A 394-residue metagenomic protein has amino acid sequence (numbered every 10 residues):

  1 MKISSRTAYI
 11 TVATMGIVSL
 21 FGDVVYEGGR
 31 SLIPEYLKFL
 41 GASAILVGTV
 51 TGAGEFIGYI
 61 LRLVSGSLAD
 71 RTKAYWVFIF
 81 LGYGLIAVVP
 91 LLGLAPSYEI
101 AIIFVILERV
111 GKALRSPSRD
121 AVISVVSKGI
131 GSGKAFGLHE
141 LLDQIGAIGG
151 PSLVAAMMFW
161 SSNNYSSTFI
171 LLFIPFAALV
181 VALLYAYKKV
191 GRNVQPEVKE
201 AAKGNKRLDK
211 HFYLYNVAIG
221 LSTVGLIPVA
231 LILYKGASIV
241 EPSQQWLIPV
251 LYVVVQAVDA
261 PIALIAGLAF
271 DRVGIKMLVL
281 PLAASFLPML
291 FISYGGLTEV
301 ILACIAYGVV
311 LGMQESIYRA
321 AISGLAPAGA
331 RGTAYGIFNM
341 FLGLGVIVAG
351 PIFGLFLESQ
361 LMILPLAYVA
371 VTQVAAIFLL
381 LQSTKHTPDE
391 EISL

Functional and structural regions predicted by a protein language model:
K2-E55, Y213-E241, Q245-L251: Helix-loop boundary and gating motifs at the non-cytosolic
Y9, L92-V105, S293-A303: Helix-loop junctions at membrane interfaces in 12-TM secondary transporters
E35, F39, G149-S167, V348-L364: Transmembrane alpha-helix termini and helix-breaking/packing motifs in multi-pass membrane transporters
L61-K73, M158, I262-G274, L357: Helix-to-loop junctions at the C-terminal end of transmembrane segments in multipass secondary transporters
V77-L91, F173, K276-F291: Structural signature of the two symmetry-related core transmembrane helices
F104-I145: Cytoplasmic helix-loop-helix junction between adjacent transmembrane helices in 12-TM secondary transporters
S167-L184, L364-Q382: Symmetry-related core transmembrane helices of the 12-TM Major Facilitator Superfamily/SLC fold
G274-Y318: C-terminal transmembrane helical hairpin of 12-TM major facilitator-type secondary transporters
